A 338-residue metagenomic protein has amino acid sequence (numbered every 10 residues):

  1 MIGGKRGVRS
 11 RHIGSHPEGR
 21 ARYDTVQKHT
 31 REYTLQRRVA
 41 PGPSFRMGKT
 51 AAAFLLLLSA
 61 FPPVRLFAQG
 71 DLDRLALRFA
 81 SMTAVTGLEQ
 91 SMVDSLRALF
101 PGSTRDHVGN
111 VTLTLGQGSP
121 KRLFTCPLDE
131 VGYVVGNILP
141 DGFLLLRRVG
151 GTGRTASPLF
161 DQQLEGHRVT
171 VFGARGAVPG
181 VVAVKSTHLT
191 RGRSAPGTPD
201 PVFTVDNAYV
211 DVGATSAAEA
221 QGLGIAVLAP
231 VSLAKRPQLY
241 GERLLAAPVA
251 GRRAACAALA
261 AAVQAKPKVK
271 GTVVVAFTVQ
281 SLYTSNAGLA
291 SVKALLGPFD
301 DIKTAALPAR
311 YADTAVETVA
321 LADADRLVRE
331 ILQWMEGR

Functional and structural regions predicted by a protein language model:
G3-G7, G14, G19, A40-G42 (+1 more regions): Residue-identity detector for glycine
H12, P17, R46, F61-R65 (+1 more regions): Serine/proline-rich low-complexity intrinsically disordered segments, especially terminal tails, linkers
P17, D24, V39-A40, F61 (+1 more regions): Hydrophobic alpha-helical membrane context
Y23-D24, Y33, T50, Y283: Short, low-complexity segments with poor structural confidence in diverse proteins
A51-P62: Bacterial N-terminal signal peptides
V64-R338: N-terminal hydrophobic/helix-forming segments and targeting peptides
